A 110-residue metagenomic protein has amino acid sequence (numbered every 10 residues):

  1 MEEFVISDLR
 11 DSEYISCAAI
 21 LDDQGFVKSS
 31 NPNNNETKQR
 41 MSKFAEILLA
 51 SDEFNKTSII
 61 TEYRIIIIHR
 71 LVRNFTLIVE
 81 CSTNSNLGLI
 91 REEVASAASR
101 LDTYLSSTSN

Functional and structural regions predicted by a protein language model:
M1-N110: Non-catalytic interaction/Regulatory regions outside core domains
